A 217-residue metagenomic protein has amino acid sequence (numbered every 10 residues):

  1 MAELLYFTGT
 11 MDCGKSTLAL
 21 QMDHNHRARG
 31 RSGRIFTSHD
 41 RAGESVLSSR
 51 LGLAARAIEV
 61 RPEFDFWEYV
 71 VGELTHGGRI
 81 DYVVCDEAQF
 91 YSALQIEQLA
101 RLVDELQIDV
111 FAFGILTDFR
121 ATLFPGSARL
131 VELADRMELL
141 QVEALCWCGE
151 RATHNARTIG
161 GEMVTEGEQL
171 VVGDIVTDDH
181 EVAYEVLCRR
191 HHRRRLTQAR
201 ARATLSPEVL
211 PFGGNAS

Functional and structural regions predicted by a protein language model:
M1-L74, D118-R129, V142, L170-D174 (+1 more regions): Conserved P-loop
L4-Y6, S32-R34, D81-V84, D109-F111: Residue-level preference for the first positions of well-ordered beta-strands
M22, L94-L102, G126: A short acidic, amphipathic alpha-helical/loop segment
D86-A88, G114-I115: Walker B catalytic acidic pair
F90-S92, F119-R120: Catalytic P-loop NTPase motifs of RecA-like helicase/translocase cores
V103-G126: Sensor-1/coupling segment of RecA-like P-loop NTPase cores
A134: Short basic (Lys/Arg) and small-residue
V142-V176: Short recognition patches in nucleic-acid-associated and regulatory proteins
